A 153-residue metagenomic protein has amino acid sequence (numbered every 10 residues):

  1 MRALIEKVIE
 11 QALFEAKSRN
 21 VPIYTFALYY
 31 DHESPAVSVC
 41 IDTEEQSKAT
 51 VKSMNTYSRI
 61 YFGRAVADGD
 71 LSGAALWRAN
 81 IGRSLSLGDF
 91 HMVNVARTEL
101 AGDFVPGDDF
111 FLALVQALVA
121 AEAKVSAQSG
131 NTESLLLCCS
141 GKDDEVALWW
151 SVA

Functional and structural regions predicted by a protein language model:
E6, E10-S18, P22, E33 (+3 more regions): Acidic, proline/glycine-rich low-complexity IDRs
Y24-A27: Short, hydrophobic-rich beta-strand element in sensory/regulatory alpha-beta domains
Y29-D31: Short beta-strand micro-motifs enriched in acidic
S47-V115, E122-K124: Polybasic, proline/glycine-rich intrinsically disordered low-complexity segments
